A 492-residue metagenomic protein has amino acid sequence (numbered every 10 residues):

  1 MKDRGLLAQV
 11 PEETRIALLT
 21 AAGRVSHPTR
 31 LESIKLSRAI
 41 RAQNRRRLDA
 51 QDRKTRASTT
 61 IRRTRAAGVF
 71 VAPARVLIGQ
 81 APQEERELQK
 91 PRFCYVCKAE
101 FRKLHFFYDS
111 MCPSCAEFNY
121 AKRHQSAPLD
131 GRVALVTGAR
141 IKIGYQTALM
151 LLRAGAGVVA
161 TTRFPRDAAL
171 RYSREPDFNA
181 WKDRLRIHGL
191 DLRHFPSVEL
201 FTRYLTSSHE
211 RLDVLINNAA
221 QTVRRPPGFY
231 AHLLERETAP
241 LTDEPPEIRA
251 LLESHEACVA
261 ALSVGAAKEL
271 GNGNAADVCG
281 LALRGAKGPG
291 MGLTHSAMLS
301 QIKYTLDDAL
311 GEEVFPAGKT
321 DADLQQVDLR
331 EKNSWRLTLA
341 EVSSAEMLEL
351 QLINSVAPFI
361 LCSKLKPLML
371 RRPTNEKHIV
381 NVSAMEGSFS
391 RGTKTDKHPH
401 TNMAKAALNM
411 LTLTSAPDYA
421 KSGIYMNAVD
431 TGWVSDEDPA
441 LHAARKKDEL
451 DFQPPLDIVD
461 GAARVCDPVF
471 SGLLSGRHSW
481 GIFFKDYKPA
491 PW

Functional and structural regions predicted by a protein language model:
Y120-P165: Canonical Rossmann dinucleotide-binding motif of NAD(H)/NADP(H)-dependent dehydrogenases/reductases, specifically
V136-T137, N217-N218, I248-L251, L329-E331 (+3 more regions): Structural signature of the Rossmann-like NAD(P)-dependent dehydrogenase/reductase core
A154-Y172, D183-R186, V214-N217, R224-E253: Conserved glycine-rich Rossmann-like NAD(P)H-binding loop of the short-chain dehydrogenase/reductase
P176-P196, D277-T294, L299-T305, L310 (+3 more regions): Rossmann-fold cofactor-recognition segment
H209, T414-I424: Active-site-adjacent segment of SDR/Rossmann-fold oxidoreductases
A257-F315, R445-W492: C-terminal helical subdomain
C362, A404: Active-site helix of classical SDR
